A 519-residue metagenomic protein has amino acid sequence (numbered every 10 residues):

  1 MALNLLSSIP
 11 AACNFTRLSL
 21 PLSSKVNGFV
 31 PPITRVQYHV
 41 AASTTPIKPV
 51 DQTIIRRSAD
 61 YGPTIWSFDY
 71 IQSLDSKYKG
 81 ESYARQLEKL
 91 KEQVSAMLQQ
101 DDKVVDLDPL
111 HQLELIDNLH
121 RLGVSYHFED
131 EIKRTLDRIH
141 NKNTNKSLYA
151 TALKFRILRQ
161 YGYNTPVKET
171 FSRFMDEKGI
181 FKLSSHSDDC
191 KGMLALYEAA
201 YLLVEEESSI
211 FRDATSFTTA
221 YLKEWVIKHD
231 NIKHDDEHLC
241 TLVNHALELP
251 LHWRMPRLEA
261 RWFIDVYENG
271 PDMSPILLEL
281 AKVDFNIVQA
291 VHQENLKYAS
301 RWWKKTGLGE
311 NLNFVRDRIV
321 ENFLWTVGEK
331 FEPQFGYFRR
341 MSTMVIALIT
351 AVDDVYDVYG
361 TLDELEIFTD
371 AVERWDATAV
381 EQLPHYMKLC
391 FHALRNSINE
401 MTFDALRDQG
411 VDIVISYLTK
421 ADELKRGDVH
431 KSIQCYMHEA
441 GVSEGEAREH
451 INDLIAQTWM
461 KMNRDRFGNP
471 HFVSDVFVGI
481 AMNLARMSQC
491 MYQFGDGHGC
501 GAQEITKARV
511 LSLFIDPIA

Functional and structural regions predicted by a protein language model:
A2-A519: Terpene synthase/cyclase
